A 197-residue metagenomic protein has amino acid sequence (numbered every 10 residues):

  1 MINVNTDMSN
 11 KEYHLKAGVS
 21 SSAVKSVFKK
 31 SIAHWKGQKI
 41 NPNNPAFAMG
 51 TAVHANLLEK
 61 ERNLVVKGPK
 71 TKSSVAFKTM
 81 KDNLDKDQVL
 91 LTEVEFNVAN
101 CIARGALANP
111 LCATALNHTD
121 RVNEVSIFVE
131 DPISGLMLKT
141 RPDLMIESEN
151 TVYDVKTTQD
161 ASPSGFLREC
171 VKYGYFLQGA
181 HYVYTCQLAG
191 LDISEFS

Functional and structural regions predicted by a protein language model:
M1-T140: Metal-dependent nuclease catalytic cores that hydrolyze phosphodiester bonds in DNA/RNA, characterized by
H118-S197: Mg2+/Mn2+-dependent nuclease catalytic core
